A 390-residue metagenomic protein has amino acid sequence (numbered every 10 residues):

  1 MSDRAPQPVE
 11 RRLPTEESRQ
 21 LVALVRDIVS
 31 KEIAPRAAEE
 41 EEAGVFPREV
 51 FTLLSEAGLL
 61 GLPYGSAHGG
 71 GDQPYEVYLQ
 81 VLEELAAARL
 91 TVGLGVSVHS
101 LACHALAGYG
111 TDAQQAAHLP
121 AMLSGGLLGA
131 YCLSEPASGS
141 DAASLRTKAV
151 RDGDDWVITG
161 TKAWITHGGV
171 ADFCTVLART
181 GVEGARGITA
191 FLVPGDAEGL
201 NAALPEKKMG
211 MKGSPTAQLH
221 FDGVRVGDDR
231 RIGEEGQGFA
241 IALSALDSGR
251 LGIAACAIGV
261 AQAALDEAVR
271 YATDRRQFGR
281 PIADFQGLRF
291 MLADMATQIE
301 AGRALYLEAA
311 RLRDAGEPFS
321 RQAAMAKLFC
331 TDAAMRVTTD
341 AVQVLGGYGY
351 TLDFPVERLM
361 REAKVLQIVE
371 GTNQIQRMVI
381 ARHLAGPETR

Functional and structural regions predicted by a protein language model:
M1-A88, V92, Y109-Q114, A121 (+5 more regions): Alpha-helical interface subdomain recognition
D72-V81, D141-L145, P194, H220 (+1 more regions): Structural signature of FAD isoalloxazine-binding scaffolds in flavoprotein oxidoreductases
L90-A113, G139-A142: N-terminal glycine-rich flavin-associated loop
M122, A137-S140, W164-H167, T180-V182 (+1 more regions): Short Gly/Pro-enriched turn/cap motifs at secondary-structure boundaries
G125-L133: A short, Trp-centered hydrophobic/proline-enriched beta-strand micro-motif
S144, E198-G227: Flexible, small-/acidic-enriched active-site or ligand-binding loops
T159-A202: A short core secondary-structure module
L219-S244: A short, charged helix-loop
